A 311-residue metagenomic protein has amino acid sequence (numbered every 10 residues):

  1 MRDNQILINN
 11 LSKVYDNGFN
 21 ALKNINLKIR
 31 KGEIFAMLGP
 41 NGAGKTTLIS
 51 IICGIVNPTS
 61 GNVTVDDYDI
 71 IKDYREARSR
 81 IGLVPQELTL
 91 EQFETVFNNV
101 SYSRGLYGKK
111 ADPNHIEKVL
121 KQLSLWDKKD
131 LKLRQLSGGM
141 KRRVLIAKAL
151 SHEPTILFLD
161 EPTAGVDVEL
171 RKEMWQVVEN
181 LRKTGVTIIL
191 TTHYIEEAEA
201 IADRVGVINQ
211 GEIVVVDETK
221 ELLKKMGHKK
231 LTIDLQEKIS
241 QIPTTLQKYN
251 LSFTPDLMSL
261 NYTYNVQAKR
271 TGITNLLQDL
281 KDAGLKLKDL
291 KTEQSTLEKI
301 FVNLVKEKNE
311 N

Functional and structural regions predicted by a protein language model:
G61-K72, E76-A77: Conserved ABC transporter NBD signature motif
S101, G105-K128: Conserved ABC ATPase "signature" region
E153: Conserved catalytic motifs of ABC-family nucleotide-binding domains
L157-D160: Catalytic Walker B motif of ABC-type/P-loop ATPase nucleotide-binding domains
W175-Q267: ABC transporter nucleotide-binding domain
L231-L304, N311: Short, charged/small-residue-rich alpha-helical element at the C-terminal edge of ABC transporter nucleotide-binding
